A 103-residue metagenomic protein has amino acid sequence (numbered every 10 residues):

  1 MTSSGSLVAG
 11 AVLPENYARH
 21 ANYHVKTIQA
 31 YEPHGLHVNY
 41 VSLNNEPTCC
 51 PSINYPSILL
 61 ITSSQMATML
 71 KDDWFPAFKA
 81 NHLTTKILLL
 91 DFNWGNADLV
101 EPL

Functional and structural regions predicted by a protein language model:
M1-P102: Substrate-binding cleft and catalytic face of glycoside hydrolase catalytic domains, especially the flexible beta-alpha
